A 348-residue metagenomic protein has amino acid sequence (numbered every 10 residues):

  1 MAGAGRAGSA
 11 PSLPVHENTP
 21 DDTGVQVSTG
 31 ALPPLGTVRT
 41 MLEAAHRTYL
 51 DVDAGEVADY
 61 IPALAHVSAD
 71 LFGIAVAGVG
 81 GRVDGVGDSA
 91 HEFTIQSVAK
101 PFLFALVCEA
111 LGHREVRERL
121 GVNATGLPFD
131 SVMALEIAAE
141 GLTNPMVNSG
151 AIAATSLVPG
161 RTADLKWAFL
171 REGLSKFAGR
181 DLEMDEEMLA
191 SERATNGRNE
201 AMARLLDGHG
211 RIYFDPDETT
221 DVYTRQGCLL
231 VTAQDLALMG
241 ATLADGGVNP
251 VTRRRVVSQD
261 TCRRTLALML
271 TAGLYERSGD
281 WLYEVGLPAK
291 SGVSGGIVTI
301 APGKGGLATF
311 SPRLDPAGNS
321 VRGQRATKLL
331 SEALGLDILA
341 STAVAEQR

Functional and structural regions predicted by a protein language model:
M1-S12: Compositionally biased, low-complexity flexible segments
D22-A54, V107-Q226: Active-site-adjacent helix/loop patches that line small-molecule binding or acyl-intermediate pockets
G24-V25, G246-R348: Structured C-terminal helix/loop/strand segments within mature extracytoplasmic catalytic/sensor domains
E43-H46, L50, V98-E109, S258-G279: A charged amphipathic helix-loop-strand protein-protein interaction module that recurs in cytosolic assemblies
L50-V86, T299: A short, well-structured edge-of-sheet supersecondary motif
L64-V67, L142-N144, A194, G286-K290 (+1 more regions): Short Gly/Pro-enriched turn/cap motifs at secondary-structure boundaries
G81, T94-R117, M239, L307: Active-site SXXK
R193-N196, R204-R264, A317-S320: Penicillin-binding protein/beta-lactamase superfamily catalytic region
